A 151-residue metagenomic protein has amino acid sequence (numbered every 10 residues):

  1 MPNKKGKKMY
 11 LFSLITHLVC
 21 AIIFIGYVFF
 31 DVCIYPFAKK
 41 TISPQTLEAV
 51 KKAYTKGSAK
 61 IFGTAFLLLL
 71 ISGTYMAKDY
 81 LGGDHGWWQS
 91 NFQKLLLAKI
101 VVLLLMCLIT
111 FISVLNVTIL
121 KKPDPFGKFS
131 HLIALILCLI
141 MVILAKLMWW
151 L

Functional and structural regions predicted by a protein language model:
P2-L151: Polytopic transmembrane helical bundles with strong interfacial aromatic enrichment
